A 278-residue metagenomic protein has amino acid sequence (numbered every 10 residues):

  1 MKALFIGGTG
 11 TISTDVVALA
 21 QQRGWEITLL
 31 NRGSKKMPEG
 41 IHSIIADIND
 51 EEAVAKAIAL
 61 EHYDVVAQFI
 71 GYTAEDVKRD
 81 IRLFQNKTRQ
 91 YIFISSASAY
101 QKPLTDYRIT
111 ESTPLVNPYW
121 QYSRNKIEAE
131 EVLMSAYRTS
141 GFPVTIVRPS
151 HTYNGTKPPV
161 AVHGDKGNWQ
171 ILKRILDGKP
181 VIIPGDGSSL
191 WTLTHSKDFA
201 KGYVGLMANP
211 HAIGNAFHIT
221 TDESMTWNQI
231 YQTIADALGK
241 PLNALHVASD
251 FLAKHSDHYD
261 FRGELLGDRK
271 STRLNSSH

Functional and structural regions predicted by a protein language model:
A3-R23: N-terminal Rossmann NAD(P)H-binding glycine-rich loop of SDR-like oxidoreductase domains
M37-D50, I70-Y72: Rossmann-fold cofactor-recognition segment
E61-R108, N117, R124-S135: NAD(P)-cofactor binding segment of oxidoreductase domains
Y107-E111, L115-E131, H151, A161-W169 (+2 more regions): Short-chain dehydrogenase/reductase
E131-V160: Conserved beta-loop-beta element that borders a ligand/cofactor-binding pocket
H163-I171, P184-M207, G214-N215: Substrate-positioning beta->alpha
G205-G267: Mid/C-terminal beta-alpha module of Rossmann-like enzyme folds, strongest in SDR-family dehydrogenases/epimerases
T272-H278: Conserved small/polar residues in nucleotide/adenosyl-binding loops
